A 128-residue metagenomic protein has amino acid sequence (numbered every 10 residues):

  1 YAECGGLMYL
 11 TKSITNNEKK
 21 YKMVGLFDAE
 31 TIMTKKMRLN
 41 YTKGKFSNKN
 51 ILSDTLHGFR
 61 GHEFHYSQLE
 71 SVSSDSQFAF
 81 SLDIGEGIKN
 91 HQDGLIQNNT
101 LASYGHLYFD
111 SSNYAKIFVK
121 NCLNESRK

Functional and structural regions predicted by a protein language model:
Y1-L52: Cysteine-nucleophile active-site neighborhood
M33-K128: Amide-donor transfer/coupling interface in amidating biosynthetic enzymes
